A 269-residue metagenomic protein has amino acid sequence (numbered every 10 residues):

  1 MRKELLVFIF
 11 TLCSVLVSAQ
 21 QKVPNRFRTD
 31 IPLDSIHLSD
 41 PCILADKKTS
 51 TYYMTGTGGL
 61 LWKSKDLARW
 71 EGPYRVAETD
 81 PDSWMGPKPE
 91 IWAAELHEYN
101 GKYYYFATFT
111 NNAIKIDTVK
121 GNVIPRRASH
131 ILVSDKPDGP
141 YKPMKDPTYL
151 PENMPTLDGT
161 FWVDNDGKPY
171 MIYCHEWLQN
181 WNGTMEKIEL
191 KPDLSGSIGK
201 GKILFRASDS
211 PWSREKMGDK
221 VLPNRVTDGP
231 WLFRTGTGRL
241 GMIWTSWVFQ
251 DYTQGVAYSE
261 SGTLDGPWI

Functional and structural regions predicted by a protein language model:
M1-K22: Bacterial Sec-dependent N-terminal signal peptides
A19-I269: Carbohydrate-active catalytic/glycan-binding domains of CAZyme proteins, especially the secreted or lumenal ectodomains
